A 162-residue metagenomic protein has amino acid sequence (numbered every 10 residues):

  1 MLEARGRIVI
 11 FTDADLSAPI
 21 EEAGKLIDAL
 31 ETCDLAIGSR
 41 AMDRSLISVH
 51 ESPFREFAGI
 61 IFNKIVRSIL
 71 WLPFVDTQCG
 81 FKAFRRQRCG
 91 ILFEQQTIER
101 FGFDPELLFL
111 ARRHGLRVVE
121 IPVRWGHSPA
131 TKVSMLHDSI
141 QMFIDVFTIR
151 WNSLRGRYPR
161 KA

Functional and structural regions predicted by a protein language model:
M1-E3, I20-F101, S128-I140, I144: Acceptor/aglycone-binding surface of glycosyltransferases and processive sugar-polymer synthases
V9: Short aromatic/hydrophobic "clamp" motif used to bind/position activated sugar donors
T12, S39, R124: Conserved residues at the C-terminal ends of beta-strands
D13-S17: The conserved acidic donor/metal-binding loop of glycosyltransferases
L72-P73, E99, L108-G126: Catalytic donor-sugar/metal-binding loop of nucleotide-sugar-dependent glycosyltransferases
G80, L107-L108: Short, hydrophobic alpha-helical packing/hinge segments within bilobed ligand-binding/sensory domains
D145-A162: C-terminal, non-catalytic tails of nucleotide-sugar-dependent glycosyltransferases
